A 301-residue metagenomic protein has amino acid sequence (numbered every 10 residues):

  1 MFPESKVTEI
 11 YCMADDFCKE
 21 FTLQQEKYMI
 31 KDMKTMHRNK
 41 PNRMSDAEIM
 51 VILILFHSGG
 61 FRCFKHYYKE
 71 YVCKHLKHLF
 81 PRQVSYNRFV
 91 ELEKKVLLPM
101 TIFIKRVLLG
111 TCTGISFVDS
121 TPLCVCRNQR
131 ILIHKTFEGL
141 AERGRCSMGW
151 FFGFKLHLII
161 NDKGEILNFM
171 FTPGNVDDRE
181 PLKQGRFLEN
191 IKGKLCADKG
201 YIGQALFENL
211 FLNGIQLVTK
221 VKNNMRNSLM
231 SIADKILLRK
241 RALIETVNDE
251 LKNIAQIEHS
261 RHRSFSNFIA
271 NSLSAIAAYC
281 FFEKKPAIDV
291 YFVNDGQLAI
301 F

Functional and structural regions predicted by a protein language model:
M1-F301: Short alpha-helical elements
